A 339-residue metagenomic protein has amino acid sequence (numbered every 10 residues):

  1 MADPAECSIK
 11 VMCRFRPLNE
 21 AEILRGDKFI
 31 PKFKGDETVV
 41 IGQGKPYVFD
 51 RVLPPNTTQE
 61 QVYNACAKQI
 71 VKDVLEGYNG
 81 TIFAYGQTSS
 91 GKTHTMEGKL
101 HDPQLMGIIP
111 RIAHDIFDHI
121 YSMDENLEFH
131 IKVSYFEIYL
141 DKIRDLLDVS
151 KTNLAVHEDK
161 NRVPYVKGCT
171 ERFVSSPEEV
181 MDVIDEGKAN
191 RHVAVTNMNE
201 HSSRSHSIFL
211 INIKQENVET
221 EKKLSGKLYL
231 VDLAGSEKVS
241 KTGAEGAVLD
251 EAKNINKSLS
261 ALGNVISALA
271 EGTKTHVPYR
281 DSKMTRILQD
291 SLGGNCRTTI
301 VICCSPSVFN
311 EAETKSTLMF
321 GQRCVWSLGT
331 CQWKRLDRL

Functional and structural regions predicted by a protein language model:
M1-S90, H94-T298, C303-P306, C331-D337: P-loop NTPase "switch/coupling" elements that transmit nucleotide state to mechanical/effector output
S240, E311-E313: Short glycine-/acidic-enriched loop or helix-start segments at secondary-structure transitions that form or flank
L292, C304-F309, S316-V325: Extended assembly-interface/linker segments at domain junctions
E313-T317, R323-L339: Long, amphipathic alpha-helical segments that form or neighbor coiled-coils/leucine zippers used for dimerization
